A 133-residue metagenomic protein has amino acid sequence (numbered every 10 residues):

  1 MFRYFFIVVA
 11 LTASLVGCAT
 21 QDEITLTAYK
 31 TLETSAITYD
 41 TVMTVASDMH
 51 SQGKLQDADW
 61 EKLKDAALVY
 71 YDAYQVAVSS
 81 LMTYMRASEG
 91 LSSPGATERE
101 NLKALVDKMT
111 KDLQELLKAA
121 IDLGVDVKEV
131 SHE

Functional and structural regions predicted by a protein language model:
F2-Y4, L11-E133: Cationic, hydrophobic amphipathic alpha-helical membrane-interacting segments
